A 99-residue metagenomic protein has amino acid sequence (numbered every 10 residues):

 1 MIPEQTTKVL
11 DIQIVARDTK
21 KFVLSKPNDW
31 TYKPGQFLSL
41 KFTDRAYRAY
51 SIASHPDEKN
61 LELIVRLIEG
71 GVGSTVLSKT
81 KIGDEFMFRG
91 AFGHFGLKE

Functional and structural regions predicted by a protein language model:
I2-I82: Ferredoxin-reductase
L38, F86-R89: Generic structural signal for buried aliphatic residues
F88-E99: A short, basic/flexible loop-to-alpha-helix module at the beginning of a structural domain
